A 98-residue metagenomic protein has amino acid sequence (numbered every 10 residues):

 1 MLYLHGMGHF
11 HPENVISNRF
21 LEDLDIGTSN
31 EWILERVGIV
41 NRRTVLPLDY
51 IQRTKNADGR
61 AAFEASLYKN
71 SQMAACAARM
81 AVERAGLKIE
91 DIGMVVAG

Functional and structural regions predicted by a protein language model:
L2-G93: Conserved active-site "lid/cap" helical segment
